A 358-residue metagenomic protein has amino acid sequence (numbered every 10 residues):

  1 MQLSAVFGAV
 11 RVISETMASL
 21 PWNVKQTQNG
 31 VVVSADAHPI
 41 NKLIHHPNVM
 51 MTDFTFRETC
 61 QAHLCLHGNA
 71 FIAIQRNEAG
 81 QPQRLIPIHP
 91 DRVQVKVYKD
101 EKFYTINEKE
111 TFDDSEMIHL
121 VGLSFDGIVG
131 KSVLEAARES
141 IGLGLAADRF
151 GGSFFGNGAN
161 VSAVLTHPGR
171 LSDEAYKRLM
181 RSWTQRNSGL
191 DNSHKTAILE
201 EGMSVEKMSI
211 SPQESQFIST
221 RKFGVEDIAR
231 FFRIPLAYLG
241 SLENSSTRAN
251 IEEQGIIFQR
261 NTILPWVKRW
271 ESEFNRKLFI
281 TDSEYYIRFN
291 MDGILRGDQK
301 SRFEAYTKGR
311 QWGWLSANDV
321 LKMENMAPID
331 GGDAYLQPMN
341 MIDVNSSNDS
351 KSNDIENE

Functional and structural regions predicted by a protein language model:
M1-F217, R221-R230, I234, L242 (+3 more regions): Structured, contiguous alpha/beta core segments that scaffold functional sites
D53, C65, G158, Y176-L179 (+7 more regions): Active-site-proximal structural scaffolding
R233, V267-E271, N275-F279, Q311 (+1 more regions): Hydrophobic alpha-helix feature that most strongly marks membrane-spanning transmembrane helices and their immediate
S245-N250, M291-R296: A short beta-alpha structural unit
E253-E284, L336-E358: Long, compositionally biased
Y285-I287, M291, G309: Non-transmembrane, aqueous-exposed alpha-helical and coiled segments at domain scale
R296-L315, D319-L321: Periodic self-assembly scaffolds
